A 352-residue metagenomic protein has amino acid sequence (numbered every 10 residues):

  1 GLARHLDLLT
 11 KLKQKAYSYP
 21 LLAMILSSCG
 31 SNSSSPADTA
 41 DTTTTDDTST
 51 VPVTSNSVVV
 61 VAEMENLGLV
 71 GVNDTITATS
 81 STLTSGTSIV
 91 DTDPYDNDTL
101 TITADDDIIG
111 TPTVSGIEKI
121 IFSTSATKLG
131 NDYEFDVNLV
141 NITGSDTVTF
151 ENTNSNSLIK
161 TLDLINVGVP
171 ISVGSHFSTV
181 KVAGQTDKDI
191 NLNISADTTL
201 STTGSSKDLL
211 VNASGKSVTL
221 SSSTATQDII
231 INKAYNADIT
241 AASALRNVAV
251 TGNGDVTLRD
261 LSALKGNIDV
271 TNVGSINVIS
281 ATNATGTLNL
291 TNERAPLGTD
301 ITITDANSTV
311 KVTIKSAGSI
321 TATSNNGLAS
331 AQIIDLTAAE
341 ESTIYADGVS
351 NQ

Functional and structural regions predicted by a protein language model:
G1-I25: Bacterial Sec-dependent N-terminal signal peptides
L21, C29-Q352: Solvent-exposed, low-complexity segments and loops of surface/extracellular structural proteins
